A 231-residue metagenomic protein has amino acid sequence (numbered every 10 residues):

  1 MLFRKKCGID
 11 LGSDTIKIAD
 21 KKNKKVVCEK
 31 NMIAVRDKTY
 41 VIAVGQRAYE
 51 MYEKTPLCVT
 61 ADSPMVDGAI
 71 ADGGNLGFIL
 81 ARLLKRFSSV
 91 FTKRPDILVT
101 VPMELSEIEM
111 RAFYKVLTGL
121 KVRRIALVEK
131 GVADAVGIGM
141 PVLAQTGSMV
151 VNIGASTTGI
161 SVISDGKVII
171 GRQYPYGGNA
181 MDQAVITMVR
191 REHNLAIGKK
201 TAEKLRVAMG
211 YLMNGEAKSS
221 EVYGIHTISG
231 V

Functional and structural regions predicted by a protein language model:
M1-I153, I163-V231: Nucleotide/phosphate-binding catalytic cleft detector across ATP-hydrolyzing and phosphate-transferring enzymes
